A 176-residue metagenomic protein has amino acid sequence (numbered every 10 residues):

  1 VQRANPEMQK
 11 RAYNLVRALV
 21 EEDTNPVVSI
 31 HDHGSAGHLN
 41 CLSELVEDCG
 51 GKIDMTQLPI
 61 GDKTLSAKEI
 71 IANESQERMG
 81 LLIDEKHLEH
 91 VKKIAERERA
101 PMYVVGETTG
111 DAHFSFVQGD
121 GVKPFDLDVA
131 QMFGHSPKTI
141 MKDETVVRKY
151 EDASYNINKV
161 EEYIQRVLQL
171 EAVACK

Functional and structural regions predicted by a protein language model:
V1-K176: Glycine/proline-enriched, intrinsically flexible loops and inter-domain linkers
